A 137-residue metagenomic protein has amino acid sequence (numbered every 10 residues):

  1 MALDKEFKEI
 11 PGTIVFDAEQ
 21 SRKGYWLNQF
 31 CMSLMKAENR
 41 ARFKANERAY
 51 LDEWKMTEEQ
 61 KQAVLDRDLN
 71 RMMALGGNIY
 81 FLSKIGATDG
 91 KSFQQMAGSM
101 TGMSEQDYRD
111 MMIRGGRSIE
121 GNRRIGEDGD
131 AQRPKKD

Functional and structural regions predicted by a protein language model:
M1-D137: Charged, low-complexity intrinsically disordered segments
